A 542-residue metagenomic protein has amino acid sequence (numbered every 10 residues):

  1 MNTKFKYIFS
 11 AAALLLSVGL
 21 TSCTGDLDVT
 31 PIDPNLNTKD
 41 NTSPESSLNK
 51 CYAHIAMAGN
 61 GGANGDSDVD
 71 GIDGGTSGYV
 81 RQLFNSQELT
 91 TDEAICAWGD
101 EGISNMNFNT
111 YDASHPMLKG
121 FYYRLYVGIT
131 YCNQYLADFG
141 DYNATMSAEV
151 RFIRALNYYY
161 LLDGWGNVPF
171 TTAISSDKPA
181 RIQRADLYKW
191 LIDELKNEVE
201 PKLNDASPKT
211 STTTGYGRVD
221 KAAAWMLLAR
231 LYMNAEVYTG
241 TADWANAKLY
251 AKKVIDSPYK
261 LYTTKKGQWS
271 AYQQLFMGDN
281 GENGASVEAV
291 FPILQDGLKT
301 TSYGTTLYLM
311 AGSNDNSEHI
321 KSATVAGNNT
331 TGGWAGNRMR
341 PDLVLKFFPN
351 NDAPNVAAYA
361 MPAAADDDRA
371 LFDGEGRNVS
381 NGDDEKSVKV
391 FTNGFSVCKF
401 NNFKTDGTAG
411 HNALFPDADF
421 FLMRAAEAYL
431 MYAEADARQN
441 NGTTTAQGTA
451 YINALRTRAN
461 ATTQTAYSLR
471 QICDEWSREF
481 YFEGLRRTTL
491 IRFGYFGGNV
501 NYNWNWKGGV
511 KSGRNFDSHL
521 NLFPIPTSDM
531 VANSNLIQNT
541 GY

Functional and structural regions predicted by a protein language model:
N2, Y7, S17-S43, A155 (+4 more regions): Bacterial Sec-dependent N-terminal signal peptides
C23-G78, S534-Y542: Membrane-proximal, proline-rich intrinsically disordered regions
C23-T24, T38-P44, I95, L125 (+7 more regions): Long, intrinsically disordered, low-complexity segments
E45-N49, A53-G59, E93-W165, D177-K189 (+3 more regions): Conserved, well-structured interaction surfaces
M57, V287-V388: Glycine-rich, aromatic-lined ligand/substrate-binding cores of catalytic and carbohydrate-binding domains
D100-G120, M339-R424: Flexible, polar/acidic helix-loop-strand segments at domain edges
L162-G164, P169, S207, N234-G240 (+1 more regions): Short coil/turn linking the two alpha-helices of tandem helical-hairpin repeats
